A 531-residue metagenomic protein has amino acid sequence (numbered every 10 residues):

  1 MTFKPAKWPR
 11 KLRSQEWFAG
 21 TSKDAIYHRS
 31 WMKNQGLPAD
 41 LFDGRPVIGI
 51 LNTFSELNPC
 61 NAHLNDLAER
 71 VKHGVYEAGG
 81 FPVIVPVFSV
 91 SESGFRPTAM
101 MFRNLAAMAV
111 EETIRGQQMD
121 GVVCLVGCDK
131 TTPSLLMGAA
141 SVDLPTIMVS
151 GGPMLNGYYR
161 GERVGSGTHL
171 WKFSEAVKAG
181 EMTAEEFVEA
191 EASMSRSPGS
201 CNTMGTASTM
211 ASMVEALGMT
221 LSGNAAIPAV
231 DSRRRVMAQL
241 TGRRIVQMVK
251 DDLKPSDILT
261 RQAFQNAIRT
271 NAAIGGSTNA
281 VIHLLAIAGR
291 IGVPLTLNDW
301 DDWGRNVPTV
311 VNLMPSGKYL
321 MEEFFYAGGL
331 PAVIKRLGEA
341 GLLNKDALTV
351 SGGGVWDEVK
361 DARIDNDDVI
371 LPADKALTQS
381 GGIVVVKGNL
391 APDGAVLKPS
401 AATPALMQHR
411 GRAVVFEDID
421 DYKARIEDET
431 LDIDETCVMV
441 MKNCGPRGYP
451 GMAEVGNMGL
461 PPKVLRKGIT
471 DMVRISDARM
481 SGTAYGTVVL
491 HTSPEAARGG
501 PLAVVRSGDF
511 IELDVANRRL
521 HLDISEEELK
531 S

Functional and structural regions predicted by a protein language model:
T2-A62, E69-F88, S93, A99 (+3 more regions): Catalytic or ion-coupling anion/metal-binding cores of large enzyme and transporter domains
F102: Glycine-rich phosphate- or other oxyanion-binding loops that anchor nucleotides, phosphorylated ligands
L105-Q117: Short, well-structured alpha-helical segments in soluble
I114-L135, T146-S150: A short, small-residue-rich loop immediately preceding and capping a beta-strand
